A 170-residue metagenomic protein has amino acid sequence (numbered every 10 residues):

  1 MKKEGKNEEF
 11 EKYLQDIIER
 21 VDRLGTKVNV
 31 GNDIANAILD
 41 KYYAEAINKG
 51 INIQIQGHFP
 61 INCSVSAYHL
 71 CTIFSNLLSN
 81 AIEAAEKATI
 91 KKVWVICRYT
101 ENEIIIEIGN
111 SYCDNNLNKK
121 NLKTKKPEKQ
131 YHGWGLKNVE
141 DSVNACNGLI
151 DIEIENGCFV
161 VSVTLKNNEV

Functional and structural regions predicted by a protein language model:
Q15-E19, R23, G31-N48, I104: Short beta-to-alpha transition helix within the HATPase_c
K27, I53-I73: Conserved short strand/loop->alpha-helix "switch" segment adjacent to the catalytic nucleotide/phosphoryl-transfer site
A67-T89: Conserved ATP-binding N-box helix of the HATPase_c
K92-N102: Short beta-strand/loop element within the Bergerat-fold HATPase_c
I104-G133: Glycine-rich/acidic phosphate-handling loop/turn and adjacent ATP-lid/helix of nucleotide-binding kinase/ATPase domains
D114, E155-S162: Glycine-rich nucleotide-binding loop
V143-N144: Detector for a conserved hydrophobic position within an alpha-helical segment of the HATPase_c
N147-G157: Glycine-rich ATP-binding loops of the HATPase_c
